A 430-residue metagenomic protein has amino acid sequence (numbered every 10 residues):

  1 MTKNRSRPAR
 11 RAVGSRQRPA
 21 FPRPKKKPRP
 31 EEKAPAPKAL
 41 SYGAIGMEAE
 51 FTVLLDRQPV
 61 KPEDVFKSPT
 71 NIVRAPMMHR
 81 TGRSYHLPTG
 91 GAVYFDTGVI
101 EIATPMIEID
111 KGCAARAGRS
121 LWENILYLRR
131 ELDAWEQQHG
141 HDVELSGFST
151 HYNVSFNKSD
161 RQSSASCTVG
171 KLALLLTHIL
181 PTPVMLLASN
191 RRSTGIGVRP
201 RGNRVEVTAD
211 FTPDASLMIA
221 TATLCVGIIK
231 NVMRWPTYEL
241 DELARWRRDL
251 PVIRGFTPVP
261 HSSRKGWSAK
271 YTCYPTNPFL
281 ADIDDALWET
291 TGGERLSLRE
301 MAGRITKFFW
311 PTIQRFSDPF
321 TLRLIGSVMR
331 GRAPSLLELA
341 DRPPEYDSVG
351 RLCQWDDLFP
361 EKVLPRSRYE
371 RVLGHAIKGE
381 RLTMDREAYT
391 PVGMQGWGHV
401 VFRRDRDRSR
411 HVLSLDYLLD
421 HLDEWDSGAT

Functional and structural regions predicted by a protein language model:
R5, R10-R11, R16-Q137, S146-F148 (+3 more regions): Terminal catalytic/cofactor-binding subdomain
R57, N157-D160: Short regulatory "switch" loops immediately downstream of catalytic or recognition motifs within protein catalytic
H139, S159-A165, P236-E239: Inter-helical turn/loop segments and adjacent helix faces that build the functional surface of alpha-helical bundle
D142-K158: Histidine-centered divalent-metal-coordination microenvironment in nucleic-acid enzymes
S166-V184: Acidic, His- and aromatic-enriched active-site or binding-groove loops in soluble protein domains that engage sugars
